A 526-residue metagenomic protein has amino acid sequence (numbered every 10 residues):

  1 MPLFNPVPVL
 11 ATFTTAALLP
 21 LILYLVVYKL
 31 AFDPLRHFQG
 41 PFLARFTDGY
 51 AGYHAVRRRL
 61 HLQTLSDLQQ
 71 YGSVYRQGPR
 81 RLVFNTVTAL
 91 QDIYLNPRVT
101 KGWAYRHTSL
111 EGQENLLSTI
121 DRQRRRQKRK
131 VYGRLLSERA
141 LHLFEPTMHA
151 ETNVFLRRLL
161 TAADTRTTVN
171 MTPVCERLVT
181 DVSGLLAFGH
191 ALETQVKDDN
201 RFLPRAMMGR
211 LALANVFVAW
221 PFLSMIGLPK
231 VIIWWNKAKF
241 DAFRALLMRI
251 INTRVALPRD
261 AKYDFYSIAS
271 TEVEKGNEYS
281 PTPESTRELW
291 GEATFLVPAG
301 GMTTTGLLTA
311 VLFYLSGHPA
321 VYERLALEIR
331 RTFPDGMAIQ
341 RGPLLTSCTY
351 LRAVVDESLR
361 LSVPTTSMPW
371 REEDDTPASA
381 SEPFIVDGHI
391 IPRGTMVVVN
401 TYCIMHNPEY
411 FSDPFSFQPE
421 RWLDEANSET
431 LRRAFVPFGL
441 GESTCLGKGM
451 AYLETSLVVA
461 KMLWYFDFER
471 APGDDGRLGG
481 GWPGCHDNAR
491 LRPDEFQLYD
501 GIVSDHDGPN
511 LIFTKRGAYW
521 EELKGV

Functional and structural regions predicted by a protein language model:
M1-N5, G501-V526: C-terminal helix/juxtamembrane-tail motif
P2-Q127, H142, P146-R158, L178 (+7 more regions): N-terminal membrane-proximal hinge/A-helix region immediately C-terminal to the signal-anchor transmembrane segment
K101-S109, L143-L308, R324, R490: Cytochrome P450 heme-thiolate monooxygenase catalytic core
E145, H149, F202-G209, S316-T365 (+4 more regions): Cytochrome P450 I-helix active-site segment
R157, T161, P319-E323, L431 (+1 more regions): Cytochrome P450 heme-binding "Cys pocket" and the immediately downstream C-terminal segment
T303-S316, V458: Short, small-residue alpha-helix embedded
A378, V399-A426: Conserved cytochrome P450 K-helix/beta-meander segment immediately N-terminal to the heme-binding cysteine loop
